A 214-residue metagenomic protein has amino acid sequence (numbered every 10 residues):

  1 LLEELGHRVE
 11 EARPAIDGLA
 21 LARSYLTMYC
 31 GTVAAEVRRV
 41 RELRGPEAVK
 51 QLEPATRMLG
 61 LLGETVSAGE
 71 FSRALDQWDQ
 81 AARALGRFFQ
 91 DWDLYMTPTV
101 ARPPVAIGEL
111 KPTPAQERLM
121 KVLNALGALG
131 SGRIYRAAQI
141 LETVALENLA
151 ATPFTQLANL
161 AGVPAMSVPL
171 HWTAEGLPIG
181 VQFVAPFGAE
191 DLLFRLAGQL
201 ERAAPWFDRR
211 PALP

Functional and structural regions predicted by a protein language model:
L1-G18, V37-R38: Acidic-enriched catalytic cores of C-N bond-cleaving enzymes acting on peptides and small amides
L1-R8, S72, R83, G132-Y135 (+1 more regions): Structural helix-boundary/capping segments
R13, K121-A128, R210-P214: A generic structural motif
I16-D17, P103, W172, P214: Conserved beta-strand edge residues that scaffold enzyme active sites
D17-L26: Acidic helix-start/capping segments at beta-turn-to-alpha-helix junctions
M28-G86, T99-E142, P169-L170, A174: Short helix-loop capping/hinge segments that flank enzyme active sites or metal/cofactor-binding pockets
